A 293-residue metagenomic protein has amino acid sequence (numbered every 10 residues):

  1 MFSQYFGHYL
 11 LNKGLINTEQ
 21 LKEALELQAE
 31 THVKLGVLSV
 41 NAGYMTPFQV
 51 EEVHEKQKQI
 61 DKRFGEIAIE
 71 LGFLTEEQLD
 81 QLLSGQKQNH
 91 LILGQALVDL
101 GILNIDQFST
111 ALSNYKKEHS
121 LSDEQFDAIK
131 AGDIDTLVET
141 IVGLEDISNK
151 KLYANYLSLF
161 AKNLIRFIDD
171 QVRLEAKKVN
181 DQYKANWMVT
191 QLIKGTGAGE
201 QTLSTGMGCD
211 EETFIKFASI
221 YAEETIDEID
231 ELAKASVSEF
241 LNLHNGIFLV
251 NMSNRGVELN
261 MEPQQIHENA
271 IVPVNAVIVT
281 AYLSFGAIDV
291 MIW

Functional and structural regions predicted by a protein language model:
M1-S148, N155, K162, R166 (+4 more regions): Non-catalytic accessory regions
E70, E224-I226, A235-F240, W293: Short C-terminal domain-edge/linker segments immediately following a structured domain
Q81, T225-E231: Short acidic, glycine/Ser/Thr-rich loop/turn "cap" segments at secondary-structure junctions
E118, D127-Y221, I226-D227, L259-W293: N-terminal intrinsically disordered, cationic/polar leader segments that include organellar targeting peptides
D230-V274: Short, hydrophobic/π-rich interface segment
